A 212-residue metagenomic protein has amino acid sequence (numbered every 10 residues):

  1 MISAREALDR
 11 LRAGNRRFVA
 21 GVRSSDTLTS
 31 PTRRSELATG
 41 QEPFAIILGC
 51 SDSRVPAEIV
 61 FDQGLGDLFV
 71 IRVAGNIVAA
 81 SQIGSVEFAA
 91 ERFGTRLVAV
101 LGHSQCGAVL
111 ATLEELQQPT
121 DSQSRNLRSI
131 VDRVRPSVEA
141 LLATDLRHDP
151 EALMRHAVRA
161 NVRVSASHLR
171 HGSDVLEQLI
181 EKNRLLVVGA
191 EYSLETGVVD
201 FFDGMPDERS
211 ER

Functional and structural regions predicted by a protein language model:
M1-G40, G66, G75-T95, G107-R212: Divalent-metal-activated hydrolytic enzyme cores
F44, L48-S85: Active-site cofactor/substrate anionic-group-binding motifs, chiefly glycine- and Lys/Arg-rich phosphate-binding loops
F44-I46, T95-V98: Short active-site oxyanion
L48-C50, R72, A99-H103, V188-S193: Short beta-strand segments
D52-R54, H103-A108: Gly/Ser/Thr-rich loops at beta-strand to alpha-helix junctions that form or flank small-molecule/cofactor-binding
